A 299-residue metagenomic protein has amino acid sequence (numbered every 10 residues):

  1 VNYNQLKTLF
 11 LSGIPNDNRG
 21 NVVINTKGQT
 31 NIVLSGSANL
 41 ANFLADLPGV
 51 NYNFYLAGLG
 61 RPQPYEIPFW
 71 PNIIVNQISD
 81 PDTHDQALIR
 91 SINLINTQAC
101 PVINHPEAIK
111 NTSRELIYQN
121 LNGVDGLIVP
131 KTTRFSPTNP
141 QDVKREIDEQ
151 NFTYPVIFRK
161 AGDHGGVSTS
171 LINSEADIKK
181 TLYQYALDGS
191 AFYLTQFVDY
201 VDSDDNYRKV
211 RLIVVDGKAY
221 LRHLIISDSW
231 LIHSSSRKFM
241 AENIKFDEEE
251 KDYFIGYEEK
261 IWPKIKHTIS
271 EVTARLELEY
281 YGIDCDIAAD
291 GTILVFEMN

Functional and structural regions predicted by a protein language model:
Q5-G20, T97-A99, E107-R208, E259: Active-site nucleotide/adenylate-binding loops and adjacent lid/helix of ATP-dependent enzymes
I14-R145: Conserved N-proximal alpha/beta basic substrate-recognition cap immediately N-terminal to, or forming the N-lobe
P15-N16, G60, D80-P81, I109 (+5 more regions): Short, solvent-exposed loop/turn segments at secondary-structure junctions
L88, Y207-K209, Y280-Y281: Short, surface-exposed coil-to-beta transition loops
N104, V214-V215, I287: Generic beta-strand structural signal
G166, D228-W230, N299: Glycine-rich phosphate/pyrophosphate-binding beta-alpha loops
S170-K260, K264-H267: Phosphate-binding site of ATP-dependent enzymes
E250, I269-N299: Conserved metal-phosphate-binding beta-hairpin within the catalytic cores of diverse ATP-dependent phosphoryl-transfer
